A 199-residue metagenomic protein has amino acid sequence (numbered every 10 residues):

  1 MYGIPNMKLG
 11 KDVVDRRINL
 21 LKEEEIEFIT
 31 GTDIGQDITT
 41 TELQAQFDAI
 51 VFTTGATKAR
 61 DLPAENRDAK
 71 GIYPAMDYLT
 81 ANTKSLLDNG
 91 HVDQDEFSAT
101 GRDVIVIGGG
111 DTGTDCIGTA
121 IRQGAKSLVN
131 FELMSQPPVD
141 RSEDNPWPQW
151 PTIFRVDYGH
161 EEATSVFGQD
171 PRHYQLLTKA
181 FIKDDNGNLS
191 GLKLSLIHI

Functional and structural regions predicted by a protein language model:
M1-I197: Residues forming the flavin
